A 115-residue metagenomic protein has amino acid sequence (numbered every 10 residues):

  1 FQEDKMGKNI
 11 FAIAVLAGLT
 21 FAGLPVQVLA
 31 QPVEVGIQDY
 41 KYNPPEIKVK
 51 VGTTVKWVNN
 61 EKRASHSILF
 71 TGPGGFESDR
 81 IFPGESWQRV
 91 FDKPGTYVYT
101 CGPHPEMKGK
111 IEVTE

Functional and structural regions predicted by a protein language model:
F1-M6: Short, Lys/Arg-enriched N-terminal segments with co-localized hydrophobic residues within the first ~10-30 amino acids
G7, G18, G23-E115: Extracytoplasmic copper-binding redox domains, predominantly the cupredoxin/blue-copper superfamily
K8-A14: Sec-dependent signal peptide recognition, specifically the positively charged N-region followed immediately by
